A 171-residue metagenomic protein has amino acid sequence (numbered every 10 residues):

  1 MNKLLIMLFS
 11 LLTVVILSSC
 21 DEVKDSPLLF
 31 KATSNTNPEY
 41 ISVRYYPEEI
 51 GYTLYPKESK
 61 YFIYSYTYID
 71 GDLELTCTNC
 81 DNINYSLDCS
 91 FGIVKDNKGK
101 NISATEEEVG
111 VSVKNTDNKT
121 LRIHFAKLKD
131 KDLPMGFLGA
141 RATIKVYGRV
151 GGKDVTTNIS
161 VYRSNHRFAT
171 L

Functional and structural regions predicted by a protein language model:
M1-S18: Sec-dependent bacterial lipoprotein signal peptides
L8-F9, S19-V23, I102, L121: A ubiquitous, low-specificity "background" feature that marks scattered single residues across proteins without
V15-Y40: Bacterial Sec-dependent N-terminal signal peptides
S34-L171: First exposed extracellular module after export/assembly in secreted or surface-exposed proteins
